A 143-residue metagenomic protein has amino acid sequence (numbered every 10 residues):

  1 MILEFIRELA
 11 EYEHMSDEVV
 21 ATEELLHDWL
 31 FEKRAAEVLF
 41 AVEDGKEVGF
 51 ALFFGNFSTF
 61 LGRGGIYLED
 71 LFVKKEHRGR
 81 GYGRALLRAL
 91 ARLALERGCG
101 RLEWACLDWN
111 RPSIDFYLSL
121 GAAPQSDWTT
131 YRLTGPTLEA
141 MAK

Functional and structural regions predicted by a protein language model:
L3-D28: Conserved GNAT-fold acetyl-CoA-binding loop/helix
D28-F40, Y67: A short helix-loop-beta-strand connector motif used in the catalytic cores of GNAT acetyltransferases and, in some
V38-F40, K46-G55: Conserved beta-strand in the GNAT
N56-L68, R78, R97, Q125-S126: A conserved beta-turn-beta hairpin within the catalytic core of GNAT-like acetyltransferases that forms part
H77, G81-A89: Conserved acetyl-CoA pyrophosphate-binding loop and the N-cap/start of the following alpha-helix in GNAT-like
A91, C99, L118-D127: Conserved acetyl-CoA-binding loop of GNAT-fold acetyltransferases
A94-A105: Conserved GNAT acetyl-CoA-binding A-motif
E103-S113, Q125, R132-P136: Conserved beta-strand-loop-alpha-helix junction that forms the acyl-donor binding cleft
